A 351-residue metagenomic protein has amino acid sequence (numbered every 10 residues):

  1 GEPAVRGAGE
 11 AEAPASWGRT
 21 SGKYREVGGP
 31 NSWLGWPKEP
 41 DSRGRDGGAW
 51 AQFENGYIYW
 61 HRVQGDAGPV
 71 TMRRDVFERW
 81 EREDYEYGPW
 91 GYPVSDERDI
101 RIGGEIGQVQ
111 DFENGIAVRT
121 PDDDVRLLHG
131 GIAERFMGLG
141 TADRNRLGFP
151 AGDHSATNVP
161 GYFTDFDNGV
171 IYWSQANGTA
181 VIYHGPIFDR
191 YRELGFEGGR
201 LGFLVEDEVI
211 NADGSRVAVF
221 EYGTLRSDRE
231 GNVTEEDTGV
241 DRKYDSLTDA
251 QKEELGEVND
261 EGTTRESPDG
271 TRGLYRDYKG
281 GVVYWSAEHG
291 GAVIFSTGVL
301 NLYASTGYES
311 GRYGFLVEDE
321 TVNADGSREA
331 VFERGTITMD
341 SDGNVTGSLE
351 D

Functional and structural regions predicted by a protein language model:
G1-D351: Extended, compositionally biased repeat/scaffold regions that form elongated interaction surfaces
